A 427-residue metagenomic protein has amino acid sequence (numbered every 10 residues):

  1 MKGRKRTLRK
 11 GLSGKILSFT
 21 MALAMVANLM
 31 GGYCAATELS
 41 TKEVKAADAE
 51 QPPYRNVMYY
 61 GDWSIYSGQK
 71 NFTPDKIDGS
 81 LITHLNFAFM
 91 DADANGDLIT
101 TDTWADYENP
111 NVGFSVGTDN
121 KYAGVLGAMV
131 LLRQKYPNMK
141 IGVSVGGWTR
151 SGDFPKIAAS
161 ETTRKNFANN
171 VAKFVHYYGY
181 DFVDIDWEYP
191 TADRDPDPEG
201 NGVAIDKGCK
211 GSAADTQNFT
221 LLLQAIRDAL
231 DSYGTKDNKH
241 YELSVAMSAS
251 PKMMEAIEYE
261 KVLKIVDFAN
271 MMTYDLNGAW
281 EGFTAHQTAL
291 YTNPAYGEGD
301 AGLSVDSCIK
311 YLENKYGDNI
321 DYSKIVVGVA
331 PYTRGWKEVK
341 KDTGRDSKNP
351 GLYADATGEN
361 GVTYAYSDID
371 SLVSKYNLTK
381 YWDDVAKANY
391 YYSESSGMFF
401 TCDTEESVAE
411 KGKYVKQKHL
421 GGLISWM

Functional and structural regions predicted by a protein language model:
M1-T20: Bacterial Sec-dependent N-terminal signal peptides
M21-L29: Hydrophobic core
L29-A49: Sec-dependent signal peptide cleavage junction
A47-V175, N201, K210: Glycan-recognition patch characteristic of GH18 chitinases/ENGases and related GlcNAc/peptidoglycan-binding proteins
S64, D370-M427: Extracellular low-complexity, Gly/Ser/Thr-rich intrinsically disordered linkers and protease-sensitive activation/hinge
L85, V143, I185, I226 (+4 more regions): Conserved, mostly hydrophobic/aromatic
D97-D119, P190-Y364: Substrate-binding surface in catalytic domains of secreted glycosidases
G142-W148, Y178-A192: Mobile, glycine-rich extracellular loop/lid and propeptide segments that shape or gate substrate/ligand access
